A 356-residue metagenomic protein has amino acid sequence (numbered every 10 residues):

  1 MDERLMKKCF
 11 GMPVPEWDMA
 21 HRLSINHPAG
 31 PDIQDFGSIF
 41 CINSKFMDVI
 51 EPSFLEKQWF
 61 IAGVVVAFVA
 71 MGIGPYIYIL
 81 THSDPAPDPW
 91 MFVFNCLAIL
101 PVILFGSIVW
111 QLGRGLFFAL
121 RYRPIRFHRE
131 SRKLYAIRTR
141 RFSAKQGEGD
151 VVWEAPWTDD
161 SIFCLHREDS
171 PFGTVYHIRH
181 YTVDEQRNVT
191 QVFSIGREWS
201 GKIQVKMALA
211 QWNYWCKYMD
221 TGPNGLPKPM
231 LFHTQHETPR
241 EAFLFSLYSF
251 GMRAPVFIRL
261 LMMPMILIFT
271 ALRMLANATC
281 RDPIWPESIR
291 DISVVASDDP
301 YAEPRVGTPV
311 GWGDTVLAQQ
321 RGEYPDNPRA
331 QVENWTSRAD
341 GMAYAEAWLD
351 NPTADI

Functional and structural regions predicted by a protein language model:
M1-I39, G201: Short, non-transmembrane cytosolic segments of multipass membrane proteins
F40-E56, Y176-I178: Short, hydrophobic/proline-enriched secondary-structure or compact coil segments at domain edges
F40-K45, W215-F250: Juxtamembrane amphipathic/hinge helix adjacent to a transmembrane helix
V49-Y122, P239-I356: Alpha-helical transmembrane spans
Y122-P124, S131, V175-H177: Extracellular structured ligand-interaction cores
R126-R141: Membrane-cytosol interface motif
K133-L134, K145-D169: Phosphoinositide-dependent membrane-docking surfaces
W157-M230: A membrane-cytosol interface segment of integral membrane proteins
